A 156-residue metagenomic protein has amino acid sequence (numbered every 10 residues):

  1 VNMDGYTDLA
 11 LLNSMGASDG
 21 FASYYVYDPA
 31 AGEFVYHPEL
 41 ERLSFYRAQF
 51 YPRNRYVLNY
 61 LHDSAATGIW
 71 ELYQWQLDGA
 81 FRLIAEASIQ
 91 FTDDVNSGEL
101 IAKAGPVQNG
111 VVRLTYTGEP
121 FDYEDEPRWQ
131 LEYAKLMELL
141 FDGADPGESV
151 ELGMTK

Functional and structural regions predicted by a protein language model:
V1-N13, N54-Y60: Acidic/hydrophobic-patterned starts of short beta strands in beta-sheet-rich repeat architectures
Y6, M15-G16, W70, F81: Generic signature of mature, soluble extracytoplasmic domains
S14, A30, E39, H62-D63: An acidic- and aromatic-residue-enriched active-site/binding cleft used to recognize and process polar
G16-F21, A65-G68: Short, solvent-exposed loop/turn segments at conserved positions within beta-propeller repeat blades
D19-H37, L72-D78: Beta-propeller blade repeat segments, especially FG-GAP/WD-type strand-to-loop junctions in 6- to 7-bladed propeller
E39-R42, I89: Short loop/turn motifs that cap or connect beta-strands within the blades of beta-propeller-type repeat domains
R42-Q49, D94-V95: Repeated scaffold domains used in trafficking and secretory/extracellular systems, primarily beta-propellers
Y56-K156: Acidic, small-residue rich beta-repeat scaffolds with periodic aromatic anchors
